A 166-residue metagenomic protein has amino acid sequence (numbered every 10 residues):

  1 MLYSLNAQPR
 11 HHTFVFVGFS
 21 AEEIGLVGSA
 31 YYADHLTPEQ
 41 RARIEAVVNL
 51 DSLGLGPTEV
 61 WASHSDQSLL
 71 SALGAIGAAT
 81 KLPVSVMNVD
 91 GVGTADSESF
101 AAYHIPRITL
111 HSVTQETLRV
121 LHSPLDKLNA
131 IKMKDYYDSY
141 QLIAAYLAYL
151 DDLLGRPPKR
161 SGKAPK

Functional and structural regions predicted by a protein language model:
M1-A72, G93: Acidic/histidine-rich catalytic neighborhood of metal-dependent amide-processing enzymes
L55-K166: Active-site-adjacent substrate-binding region of metalloamidase/peptidase-like peptide-processing proteins
